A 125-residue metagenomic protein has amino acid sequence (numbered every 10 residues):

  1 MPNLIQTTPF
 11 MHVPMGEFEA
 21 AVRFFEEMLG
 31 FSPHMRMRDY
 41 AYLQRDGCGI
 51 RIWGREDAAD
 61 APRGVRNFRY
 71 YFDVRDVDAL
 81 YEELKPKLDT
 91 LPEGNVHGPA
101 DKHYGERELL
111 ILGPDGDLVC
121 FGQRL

Functional and structural regions predicted by a protein language model:
M1-V22, Y70, Q123-R124: N-terminal beta-strand motif that seeds the catalytic metal site of vicinal oxygen chelate
N3-T7, R63-N67, H103: Short glycine-enriched loop/turn motifs at secondary-structure junctions
P9, M37-D39, F68, N95 (+1 more regions): Residue-level marker for the onset of beta-strands and adjacent loop->beta junctions in well-ordered domains
E17-E19, Y70-L118: Vicinal oxygen chelate
R23-E26, E82: Core alpha-helical elements of the protein kinase catalytic domain, predominantly the helix directly N-terminal
E27-P33, L88-T90: Conserved acetyl-CoA-binding loop of GNAT-fold acetyltransferases
S32-R66, L118-Q123: Conserved short beta-strand elements that form part of the metal-binding/catalytic scaffold of enzyme active sites
